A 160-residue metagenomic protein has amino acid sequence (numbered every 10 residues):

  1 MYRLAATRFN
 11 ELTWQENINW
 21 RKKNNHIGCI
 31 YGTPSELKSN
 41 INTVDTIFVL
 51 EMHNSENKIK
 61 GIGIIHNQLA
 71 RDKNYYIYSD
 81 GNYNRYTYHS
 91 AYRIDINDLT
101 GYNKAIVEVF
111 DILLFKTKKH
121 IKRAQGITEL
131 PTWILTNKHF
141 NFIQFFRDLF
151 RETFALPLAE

Functional and structural regions predicted by a protein language model:
M1-I41, L130-E160: Compositionally biased, charged N-terminal/linker segments
M1-L4, D45-F48, I62: Beta-sheet entry/capping signal
Y2-R3, N67-Q68, D72: P-loop/Walker A phosphate-binding loop and immediately adjacent motor/lid segment at beta-alpha junctions
L37-E51: Short coil-to-beta transition motif at edge beta-strands of beta-rich domains
N42, N57-K60: Short glycine/proline-enriched turns and hinge-like loops at secondary-structure junctions
E51-N57: Short, charged beta-turn/beta-strand-edge "cap" motif at the junction between a beta-strand and an adjacent loop
I59-L69: Short beta-strand-centered aromatic/proline hotspots
K73-E160: Contiguous surface segments at macromolecular interaction interfaces
